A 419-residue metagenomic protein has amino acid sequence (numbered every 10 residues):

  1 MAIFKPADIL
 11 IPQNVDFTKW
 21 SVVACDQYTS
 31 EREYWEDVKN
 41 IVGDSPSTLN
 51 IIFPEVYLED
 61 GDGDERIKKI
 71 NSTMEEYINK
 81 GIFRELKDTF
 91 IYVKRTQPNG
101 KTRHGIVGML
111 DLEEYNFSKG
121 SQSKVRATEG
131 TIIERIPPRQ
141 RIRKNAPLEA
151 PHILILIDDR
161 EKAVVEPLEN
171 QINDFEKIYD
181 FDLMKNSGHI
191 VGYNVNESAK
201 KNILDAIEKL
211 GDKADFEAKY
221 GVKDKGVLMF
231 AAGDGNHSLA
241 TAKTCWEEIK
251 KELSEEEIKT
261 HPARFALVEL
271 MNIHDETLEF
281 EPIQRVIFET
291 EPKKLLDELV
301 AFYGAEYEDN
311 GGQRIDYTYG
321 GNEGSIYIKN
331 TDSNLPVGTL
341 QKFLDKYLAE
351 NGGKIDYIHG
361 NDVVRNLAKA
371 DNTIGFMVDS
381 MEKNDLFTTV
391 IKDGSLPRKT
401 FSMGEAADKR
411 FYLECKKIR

Functional and structural regions predicted by a protein language model:
M1-N186, G192-N194, D215-Y220, E382-L386 (+2 more regions): N-terminal extension/subdomain marker
I157-D159, V195, D234, K243 (+2 more regions): Short, structured patches in soluble enzyme cores that scaffold and shape functional sites
M184-D205, Y327-I328, D332: Glycine-rich phosphate-binding "P-loop"
K209-L253: Active-site beta-strand/loop microenvironment that shapes enzyme catalytic pockets
K219, A305-Y317, K354-Y357, K369: Metal-assisted phosphate- and nucleotidyl-transfer catalytic regions
N236-E298: Catalytic or ion-translocation cores adjacent to nucleophile or general acid/base/metal-coordination motifs in diverse
L270-S333: C-terminal amphipathic alpha-helical segment
P336-R419: Charged substrate- and nucleic-acid-binding regions of tRNA-handling and nucleotidyl-transfer enzymes, centered on
